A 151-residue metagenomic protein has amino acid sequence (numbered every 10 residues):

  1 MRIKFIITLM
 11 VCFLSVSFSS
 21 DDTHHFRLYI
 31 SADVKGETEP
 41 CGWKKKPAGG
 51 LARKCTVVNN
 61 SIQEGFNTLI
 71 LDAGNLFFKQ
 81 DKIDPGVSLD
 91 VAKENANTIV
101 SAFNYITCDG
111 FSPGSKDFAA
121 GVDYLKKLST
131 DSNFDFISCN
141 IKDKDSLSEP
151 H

Functional and structural regions predicted by a protein language model:
R2-L9: Sec-dependent signal peptide recognition, specifically the positively charged N-region followed immediately by
M10-S19: Hydrophobic h-region of N-terminal signal peptides that target proteins for export in Gram-negative bacteria
F18-H151: Acidic, metal/ion-coordinating pockets
